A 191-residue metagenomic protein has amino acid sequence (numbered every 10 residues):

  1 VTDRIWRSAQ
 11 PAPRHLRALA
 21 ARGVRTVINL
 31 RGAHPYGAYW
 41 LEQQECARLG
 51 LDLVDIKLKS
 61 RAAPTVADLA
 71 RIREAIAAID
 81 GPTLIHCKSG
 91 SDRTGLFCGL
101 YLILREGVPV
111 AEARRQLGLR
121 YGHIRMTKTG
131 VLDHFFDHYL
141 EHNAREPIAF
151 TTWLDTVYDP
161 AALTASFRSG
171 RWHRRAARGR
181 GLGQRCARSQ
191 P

Functional and structural regions predicted by a protein language model:
V1-T83, L96-P191: Cys-dependent protein tyrosine phosphatase-like superfamily
C87: Short cysteine clusters
G90: Substrate/cofactor-recognition hotspot
R93: Active-site adenylate/phosphate-handling loop in enzymes that bind or generate adenylated species
